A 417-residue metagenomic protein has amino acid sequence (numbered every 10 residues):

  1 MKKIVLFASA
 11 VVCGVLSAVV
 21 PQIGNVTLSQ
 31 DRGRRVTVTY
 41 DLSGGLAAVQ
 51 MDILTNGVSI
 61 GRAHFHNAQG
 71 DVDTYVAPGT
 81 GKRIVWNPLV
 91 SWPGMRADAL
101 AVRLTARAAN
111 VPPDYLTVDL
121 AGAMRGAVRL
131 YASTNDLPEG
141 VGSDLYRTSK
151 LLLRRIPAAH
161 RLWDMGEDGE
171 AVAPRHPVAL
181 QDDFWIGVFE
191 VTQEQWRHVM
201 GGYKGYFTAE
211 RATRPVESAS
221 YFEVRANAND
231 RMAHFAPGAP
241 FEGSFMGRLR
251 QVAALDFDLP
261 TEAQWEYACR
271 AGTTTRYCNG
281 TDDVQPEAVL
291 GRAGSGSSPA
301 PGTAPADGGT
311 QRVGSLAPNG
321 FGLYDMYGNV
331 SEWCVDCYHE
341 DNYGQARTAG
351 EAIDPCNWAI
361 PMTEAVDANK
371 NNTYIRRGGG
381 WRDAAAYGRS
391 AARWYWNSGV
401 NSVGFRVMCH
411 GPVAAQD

Functional and structural regions predicted by a protein language model:
I4-C13: Sec-dependent N-terminal signal peptides
V12, A18-V20, G24, D52 (+8 more regions): Short, compositionally biased
N25-Q30: Short beta-strand segments of immunoglobulin-like
R34-V38: Structural beta-strand segments of beta-rich domains
S43-A47, V191: Short proline/glycine-enriched turn/loop motifs at strand-loop junctions of beta-rich domains
V58-W92, G309: Glycine-centered tight-turn motifs at strand-turn-strand junctions
W92-L100: Short glycine/proline/serine/threonine-rich loop/turn segments at secondary-structure transition edges
E210, Y221-R389: Functional-site microenvironments in short loops/helix caps that host divalent-cation chemistry
